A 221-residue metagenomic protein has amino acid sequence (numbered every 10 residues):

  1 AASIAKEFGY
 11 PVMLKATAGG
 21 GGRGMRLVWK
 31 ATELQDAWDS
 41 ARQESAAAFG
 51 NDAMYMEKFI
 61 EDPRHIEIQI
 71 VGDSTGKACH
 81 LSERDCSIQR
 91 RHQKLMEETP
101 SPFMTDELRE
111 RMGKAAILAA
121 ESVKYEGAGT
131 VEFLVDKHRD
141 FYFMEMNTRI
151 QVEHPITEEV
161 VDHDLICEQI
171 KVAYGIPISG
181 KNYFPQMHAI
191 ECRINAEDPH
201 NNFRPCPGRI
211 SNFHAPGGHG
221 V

Functional and structural regions predicted by a protein language model:
A1, G24: Short Asp/Glu-rich motifs
S3-I4, P63: Catalytic core of soluble alpha/beta enzymes
A5-M13: Acidic/histidine-enriched active-site and ligand-binding environments that engage anionic O-linkages
A16, G21, V28-V221: ATP-dependent carboxylate activation and anion-phosphoryl transfer catalytic cores that bind Mg-ATP to form
